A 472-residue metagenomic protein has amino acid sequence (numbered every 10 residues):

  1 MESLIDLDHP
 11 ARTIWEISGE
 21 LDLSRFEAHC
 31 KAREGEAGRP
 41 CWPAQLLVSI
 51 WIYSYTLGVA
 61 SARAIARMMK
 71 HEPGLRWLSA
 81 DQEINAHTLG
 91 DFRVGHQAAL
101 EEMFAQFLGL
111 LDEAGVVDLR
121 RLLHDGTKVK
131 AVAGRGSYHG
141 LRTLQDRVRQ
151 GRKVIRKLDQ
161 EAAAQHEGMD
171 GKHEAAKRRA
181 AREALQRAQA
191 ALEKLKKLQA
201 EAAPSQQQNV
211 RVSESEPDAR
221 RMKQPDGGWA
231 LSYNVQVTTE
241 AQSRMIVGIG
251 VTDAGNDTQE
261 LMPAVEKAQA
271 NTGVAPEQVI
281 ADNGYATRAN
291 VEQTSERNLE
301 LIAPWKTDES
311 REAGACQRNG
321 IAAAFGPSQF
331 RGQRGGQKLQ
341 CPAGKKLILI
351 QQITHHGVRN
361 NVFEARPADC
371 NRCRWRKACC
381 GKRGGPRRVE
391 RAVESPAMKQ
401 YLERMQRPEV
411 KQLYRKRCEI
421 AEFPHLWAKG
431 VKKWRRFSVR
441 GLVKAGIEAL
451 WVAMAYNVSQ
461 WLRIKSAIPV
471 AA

Functional and structural regions predicted by a protein language model:
I5-I52, L57, V393, A397: Basic, short loop/linker segments at the boundary and entry of helix-turn-helix/winged-helix-like folds
L21-R25, E72, R76, V431: A short secondary-structure junction motif
C41-A44, I52-A64, G74, S79-D81: Composition-driven recognition of low-complexity segments enriched in small/aliphatic/hydroxylated residues
G58-H71, Q82-A472: Anion-binding and metal-coordination hotspots
